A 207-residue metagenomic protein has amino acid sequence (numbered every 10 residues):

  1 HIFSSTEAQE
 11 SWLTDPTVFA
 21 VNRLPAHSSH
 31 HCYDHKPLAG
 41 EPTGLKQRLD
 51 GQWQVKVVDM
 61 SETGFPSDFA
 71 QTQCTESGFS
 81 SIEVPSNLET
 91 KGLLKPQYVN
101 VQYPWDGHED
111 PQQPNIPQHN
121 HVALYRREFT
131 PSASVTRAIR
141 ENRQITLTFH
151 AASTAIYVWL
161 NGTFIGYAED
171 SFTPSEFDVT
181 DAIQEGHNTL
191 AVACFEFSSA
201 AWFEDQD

Functional and structural regions predicted by a protein language model:
H1-G40, Q54-M60, K91, K95-P96 (+1 more regions): Accessory beta-strand-rich segments of carbohydrate-active enzymes
E41, Q47-R48, A70: N-terminal, polar/charged subdomain of small-to-medium soluble alpha/beta proteins
L45-K46, T75: Extracytoplasmic/secreted proteins and extracellular or luminal domains
K46-K56: Mature N-terminal segment immediately following signal peptide/propeptide cleavage in secreted/periplasmic
D50, E76, Y125-R126: Hydrophobic residues on conserved beta-strands that form the core of alpha/beta folds
Q54-M60, S67-Q97: Predominantly extracellular/luminal regions of secreted and cell-surface proteins, especially disulfide-bonded
S77-S80, N87-E89, W105-P111, T189: Carbohydrate-interacting regions of secretory-pathway proteins
V101-Q112, P117-H121: Active-site pocket scaffolds in enzymes
